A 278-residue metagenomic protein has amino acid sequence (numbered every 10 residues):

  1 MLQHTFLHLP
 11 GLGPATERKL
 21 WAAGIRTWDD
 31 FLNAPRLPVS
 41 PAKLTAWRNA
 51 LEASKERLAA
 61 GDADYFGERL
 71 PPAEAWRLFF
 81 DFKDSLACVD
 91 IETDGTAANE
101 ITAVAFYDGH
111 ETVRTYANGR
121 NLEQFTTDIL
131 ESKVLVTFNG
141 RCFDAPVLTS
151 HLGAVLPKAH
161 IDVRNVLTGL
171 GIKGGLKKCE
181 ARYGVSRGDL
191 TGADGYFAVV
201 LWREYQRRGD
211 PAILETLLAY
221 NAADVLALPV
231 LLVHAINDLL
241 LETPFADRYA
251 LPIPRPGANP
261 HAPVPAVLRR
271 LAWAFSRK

Functional and structural regions predicted by a protein language model:
M1-T102, F106-K278: DEDD superfamily 3′-5′ metal-dependent exonuclease/proofreading module
